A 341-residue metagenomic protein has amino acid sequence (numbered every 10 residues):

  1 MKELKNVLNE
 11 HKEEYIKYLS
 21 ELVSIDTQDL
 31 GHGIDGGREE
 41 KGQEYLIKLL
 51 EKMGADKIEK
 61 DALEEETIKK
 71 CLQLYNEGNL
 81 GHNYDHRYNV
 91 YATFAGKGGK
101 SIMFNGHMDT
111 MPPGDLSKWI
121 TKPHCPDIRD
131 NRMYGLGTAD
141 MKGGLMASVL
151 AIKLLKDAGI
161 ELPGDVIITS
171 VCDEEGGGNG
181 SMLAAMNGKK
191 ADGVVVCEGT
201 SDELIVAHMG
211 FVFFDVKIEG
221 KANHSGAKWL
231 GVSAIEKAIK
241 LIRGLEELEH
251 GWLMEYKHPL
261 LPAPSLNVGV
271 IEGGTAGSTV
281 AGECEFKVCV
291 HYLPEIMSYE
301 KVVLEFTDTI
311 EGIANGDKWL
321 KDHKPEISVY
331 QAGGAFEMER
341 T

Functional and structural regions predicted by a protein language model:
M1-E10, T27, K57, L80-Y84 (+2 more regions): Metal-dependent amide/peptide-bond hydrolase catalytic core, centered on the "pita-bread" metallohydrolase fold
K2-M133, L162: Acidic/His- and Gly-rich active-site-bordering loop/insert found across diverse amide/peptide-bond hydrolases
K60, P163-V171, Y256, E326-S328: Beta-strand segments within the central parallel beta-sheet cores of soluble alpha/beta enzyme folds
R129-N131, A151-I167, L245-E255: Phosphate-handling active-site elements
N131-M146, H224: Glycine/serine-rich anion-binding loops at beta->alpha junctions that coordinate negatively charged ligand groups
A139-F213: Acidic/histidine-rich catalytic neighborhood of metal-dependent amide-processing enzymes
